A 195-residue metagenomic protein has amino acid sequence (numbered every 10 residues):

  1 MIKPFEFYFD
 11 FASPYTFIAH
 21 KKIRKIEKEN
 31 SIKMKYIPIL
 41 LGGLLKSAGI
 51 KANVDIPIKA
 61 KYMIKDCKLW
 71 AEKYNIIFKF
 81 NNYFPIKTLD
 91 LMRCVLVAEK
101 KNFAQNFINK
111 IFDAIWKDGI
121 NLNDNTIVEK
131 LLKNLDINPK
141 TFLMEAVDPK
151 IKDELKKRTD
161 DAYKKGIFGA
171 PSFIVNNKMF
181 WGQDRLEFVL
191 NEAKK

Functional and structural regions predicted by a protein language model:
I2-E6, A12-I32, K110-K195: C-terminal cap of thioredoxin/glutaredoxin-like
Y8, A48-A52, L143: Short amphipathic alpha-helical segments at helix-loop
F17-D118: Structural alpha/beta surface segment adjacent to cysteine/selenocysteine redox centers across thiol/disulfide enzymes
